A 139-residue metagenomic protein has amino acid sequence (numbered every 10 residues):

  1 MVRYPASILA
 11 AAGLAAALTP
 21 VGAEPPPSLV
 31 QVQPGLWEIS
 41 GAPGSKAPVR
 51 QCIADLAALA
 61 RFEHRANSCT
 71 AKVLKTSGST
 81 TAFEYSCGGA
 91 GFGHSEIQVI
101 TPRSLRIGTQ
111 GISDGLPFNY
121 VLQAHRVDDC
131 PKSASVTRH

Functional and structural regions predicted by a protein language model:
M1-A10: Bacterial N-terminal signal peptides that target proteins for export
A17-P20: N-terminal signal peptide c-region/cleavage motif recognized by signal peptidases
A23-P34, K75, P131-T137: N-terminal helix-cap/turn-to-beta initiation motif at the start of protein domains
V32-K46: Tryptophan-anchored aromatic micro-motifs
W37-G41, T81-G88, I97, I107-S113: Short beta-strand segments that buttress and anchor functional surface loops
S45-I100: Central antiparallel beta-sheet cores of small beta-barrel/beta-sandwich binding domains
G93-S95, R103-T109, Y120-A124: One face of beta-strands
D114-H139: Edge beta-strand at a domain terminus
